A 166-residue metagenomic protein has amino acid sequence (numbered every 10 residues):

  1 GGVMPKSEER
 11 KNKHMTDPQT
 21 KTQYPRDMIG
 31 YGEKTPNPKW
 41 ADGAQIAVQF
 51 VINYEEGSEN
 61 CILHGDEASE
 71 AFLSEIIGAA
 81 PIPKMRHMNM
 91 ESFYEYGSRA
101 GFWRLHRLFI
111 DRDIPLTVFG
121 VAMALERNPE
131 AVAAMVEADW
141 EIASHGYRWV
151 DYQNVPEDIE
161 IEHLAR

Functional and structural regions predicted by a protein language model:
G1-H14: Short, Lys/Arg-enriched N-terminal segments with co-localized hydrophobic residues within the first ~10-30 amino acids
T16-R166: Catalytic alpha-helical scaffold of carbohydrate-active enzymes acting on polysaccharides/glycoconjugates
